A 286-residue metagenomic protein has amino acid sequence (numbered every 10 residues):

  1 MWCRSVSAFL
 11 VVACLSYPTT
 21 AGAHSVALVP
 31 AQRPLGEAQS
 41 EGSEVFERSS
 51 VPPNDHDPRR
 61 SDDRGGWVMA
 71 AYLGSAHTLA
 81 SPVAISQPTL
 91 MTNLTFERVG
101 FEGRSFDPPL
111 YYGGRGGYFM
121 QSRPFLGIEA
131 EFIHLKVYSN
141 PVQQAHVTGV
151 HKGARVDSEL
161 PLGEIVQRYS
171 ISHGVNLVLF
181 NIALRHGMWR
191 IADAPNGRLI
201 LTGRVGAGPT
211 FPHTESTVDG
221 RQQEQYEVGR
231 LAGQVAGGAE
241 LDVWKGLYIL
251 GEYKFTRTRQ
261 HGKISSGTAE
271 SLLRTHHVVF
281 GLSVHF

Functional and structural regions predicted by a protein language model:
S7-Y17: Bacterial N-terminal signal peptides
Y17, A23-M120, T210-T214, V279-H285: Short glycine/proline- and aromatic-enriched beta-strand/turn motifs that initiate or cap beta-hairpins
G65, P108-Y112, S172-V178, L199 (+2 more regions): Residues that define the transmembrane beta-barrel architecture of outer-membrane proteins
W67-A71, L126-A130, V178-F180, L199-A207 (+4 more regions): Transmembrane beta-strands of outer-membrane beta-barrel proteins
P82-Q87, P141-H146, A194, H213-Q222 (+1 more regions): Outer-membrane beta-barrel translocator domains and adjoining extracellular loop/strand segments of Gram-negative
V99-E102, E164-I171, V218-Y226, I264-E270: Extracellular loop and loop/strand-boundary signature of outer-membrane beta-barrel proteins
R115-T217, S283-H285: Gram-negative (and chloroplast) outer-membrane scaffold detector with strong preference for beta-barrel transmembrane
G238-F286: Predominantly the C-terminal beta-signal and adjacent terminal strand-loop region of outer-membrane beta-barrel
